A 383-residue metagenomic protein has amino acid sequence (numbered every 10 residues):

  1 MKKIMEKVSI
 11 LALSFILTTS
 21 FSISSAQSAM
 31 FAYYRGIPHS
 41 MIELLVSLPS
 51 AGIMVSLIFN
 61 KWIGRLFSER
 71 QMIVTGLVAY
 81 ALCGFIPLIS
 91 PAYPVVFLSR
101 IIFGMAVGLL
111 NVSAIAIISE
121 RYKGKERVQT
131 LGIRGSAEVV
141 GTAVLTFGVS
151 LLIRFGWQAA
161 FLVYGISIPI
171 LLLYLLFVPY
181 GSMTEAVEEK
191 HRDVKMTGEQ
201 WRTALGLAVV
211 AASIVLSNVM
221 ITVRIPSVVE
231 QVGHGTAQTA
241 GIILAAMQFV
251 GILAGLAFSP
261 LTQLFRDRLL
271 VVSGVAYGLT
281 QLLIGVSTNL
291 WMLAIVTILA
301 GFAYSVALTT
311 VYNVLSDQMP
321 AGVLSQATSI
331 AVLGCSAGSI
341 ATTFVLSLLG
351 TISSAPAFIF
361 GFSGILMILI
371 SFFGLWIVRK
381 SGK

Functional and structural regions predicted by a protein language model:
V55-Y93: Conserved MFS/SLC helix-loop-helix module at the cytosolic interface between two early adjacent transmembrane helices
S56-S68, A254-R266, G350: Helix-to-loop junctions at the C-terminal end of transmembrane segments in multipass secondary transporters
C83, P94-I102, W291-L299: Paired small-residue
Y93, S99-A137: Cytoplasmic helix-loop-helix junction between adjacent transmembrane helices in 12-TM secondary transporters
L109-Y122, V306-P320: Intracellular juxtamembrane helix-capping segments at the cytosolic ends of symmetry-related transmembrane helices
G124-K125, I133-P179, M183: Helix-loop-helix hairpin linking two adjacent transmembrane segments in secondary transporters
T203-A245: Extracytoplasmic gate region of multi-pass secondary transporters
S316-S354: A late C-terminal transmembrane helix in Major Facilitator Superfamily
